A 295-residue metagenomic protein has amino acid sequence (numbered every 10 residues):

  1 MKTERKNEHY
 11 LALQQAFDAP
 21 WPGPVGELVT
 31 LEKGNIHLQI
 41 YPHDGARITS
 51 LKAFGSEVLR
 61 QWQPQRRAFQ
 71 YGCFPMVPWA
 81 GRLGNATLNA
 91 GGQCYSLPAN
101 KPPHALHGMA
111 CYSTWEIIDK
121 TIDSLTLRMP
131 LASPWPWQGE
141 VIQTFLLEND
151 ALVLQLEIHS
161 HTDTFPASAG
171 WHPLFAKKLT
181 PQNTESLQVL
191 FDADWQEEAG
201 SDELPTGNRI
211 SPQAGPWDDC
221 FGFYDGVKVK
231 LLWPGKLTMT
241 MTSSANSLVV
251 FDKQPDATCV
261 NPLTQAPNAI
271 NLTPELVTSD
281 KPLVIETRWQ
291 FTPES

Functional and structural regions predicted by a protein language model:
M1-Y95, V227-A245, K281-S295: Beta-strand-rich N-terminal accessory domains
K2-E8, A12-Q14, Y95, D163-P166 (+1 more regions): Active-site/ligand-binding surface loops and adjacent short beta/alpha elements that line catalytic pockets across
E4-R5, Q93, P98-E148: Extended, loop-rich substrate-binding clefts of extracytoplasmic carbohydrate-active enzymes
V29, L125-L127, V141-Q143, L154 (+3 more regions): Hydrophobic residues positioned within well-ordered beta-strands of beta-sheet architectures
P42, M129-P173, K178-L179: Acidic, contiguous internal or C-terminal segments within carbohydrate-active enzymes that form a structured patch used
V58, N89-Q93, I118-S124, L146-A151 (+3 more regions): A short, structured loop/turn motif at beta-sheet edges
I142-T144, L272-T278: Beta-strand-rich interaction surfaces with strong enrichment in secreted/lumenal proteins
W233-P267: Glycine-rich active-site loops that engage anionic ligands at enzyme catalytic sites
